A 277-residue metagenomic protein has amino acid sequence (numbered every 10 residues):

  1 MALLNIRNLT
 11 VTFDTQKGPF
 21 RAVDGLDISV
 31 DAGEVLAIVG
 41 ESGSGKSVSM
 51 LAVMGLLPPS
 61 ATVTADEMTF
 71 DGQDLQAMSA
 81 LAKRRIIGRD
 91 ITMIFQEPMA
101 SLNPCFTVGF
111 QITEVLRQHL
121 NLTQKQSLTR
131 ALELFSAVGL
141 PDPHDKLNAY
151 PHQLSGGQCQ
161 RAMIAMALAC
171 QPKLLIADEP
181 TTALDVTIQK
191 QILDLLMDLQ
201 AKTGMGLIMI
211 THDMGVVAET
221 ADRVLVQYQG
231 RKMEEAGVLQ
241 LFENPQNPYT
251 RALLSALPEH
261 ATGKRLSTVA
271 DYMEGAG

Functional and structural regions predicted by a protein language model:
T62-D74: Conserved ABC transporter NBD signature motif
D74, Q126-D145, L254: Conserved ABC ATPase "signature" region
P141-D145, E235-G277: Short catalytic/signature loops enriched in Gly
A169-K173: A short, proline-enriched helix->beta-strand linker immediately N-terminal to the Walker B motif in ABC-type P-loop
K190-T203: Helical segment within the ABC ATPase nucleotide-binding domain
V217-E219: A short, surface-exposed alpha-helical micro-motif characterized by mixed small hydrophobic and charged/polar residues
